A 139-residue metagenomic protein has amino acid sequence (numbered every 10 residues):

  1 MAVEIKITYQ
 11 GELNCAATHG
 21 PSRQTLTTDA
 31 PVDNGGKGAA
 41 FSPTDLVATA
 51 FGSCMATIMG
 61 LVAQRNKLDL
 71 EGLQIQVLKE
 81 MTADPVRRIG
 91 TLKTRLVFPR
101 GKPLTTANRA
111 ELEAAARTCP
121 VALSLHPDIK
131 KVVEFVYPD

Functional and structural regions predicted by a protein language model:
M1-T49, G60-D139: Extended beta-strand/beta-hairpin segments
C54-M55: Alpha-helical metal-binding/catalytic segments enriched in His/Glu/Asp
